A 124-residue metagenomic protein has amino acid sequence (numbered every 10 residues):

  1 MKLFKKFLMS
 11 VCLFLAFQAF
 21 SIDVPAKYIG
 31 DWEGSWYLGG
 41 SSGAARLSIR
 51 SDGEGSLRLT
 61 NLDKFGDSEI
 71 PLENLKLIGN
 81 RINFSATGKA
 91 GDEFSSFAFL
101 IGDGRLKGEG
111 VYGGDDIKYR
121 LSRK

Functional and structural regions predicted by a protein language model:
M1-M9: Bacterial N-terminal signal peptides that target proteins for export
V11-L15: Repetitive helical segments and hydrophobic/amphipathic motifs
A16-S21: N-terminal signal peptide c-region/cleavage motif recognized by signal peptidases
I22-G102, E109-K124: Central antiparallel beta-sheet cores of small beta-barrel/beta-sandwich binding domains
